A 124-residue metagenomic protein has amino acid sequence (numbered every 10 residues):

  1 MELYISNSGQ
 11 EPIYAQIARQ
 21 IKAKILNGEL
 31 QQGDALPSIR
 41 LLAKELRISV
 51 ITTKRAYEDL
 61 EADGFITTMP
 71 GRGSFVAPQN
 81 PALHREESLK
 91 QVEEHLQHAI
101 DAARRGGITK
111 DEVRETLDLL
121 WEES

Functional and structural regions predicted by a protein language model:
M1-A35, L41, K90-S124: Extreme N-terminal segment that seeds HTH/winged-HTH DNA-binding domains in transcriptional regulators
Y14, S38, R72-L89: Short, cationic-aromatic polyanion-contact patches
E29-D34, E61-G71, A77-Q79: Beta-hairpin "wing" of winged helix-turn-helix
A35-L46, L60: A short alpha-helical element within helix-turn-helix/winged-helix DNA-binding domains across DNA-binding proteins
E45, A62-F65, G106, E123: Residue cluster at the C-terminal edge of the helix-turn-helix DNA-binding motif
E58, A62, D118: Residue-level detection of the helix-turn-helix DNA-binding "recognition helix"
